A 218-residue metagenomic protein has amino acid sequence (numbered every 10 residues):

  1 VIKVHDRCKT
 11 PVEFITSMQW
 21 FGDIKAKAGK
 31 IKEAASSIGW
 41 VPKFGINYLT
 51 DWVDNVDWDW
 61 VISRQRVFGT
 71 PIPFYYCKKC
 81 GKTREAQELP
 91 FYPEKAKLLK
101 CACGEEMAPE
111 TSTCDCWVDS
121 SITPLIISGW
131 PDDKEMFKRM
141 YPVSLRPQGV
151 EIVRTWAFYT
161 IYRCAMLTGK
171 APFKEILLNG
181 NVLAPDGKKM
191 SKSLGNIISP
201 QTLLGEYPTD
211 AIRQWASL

Functional and structural regions predicted by a protein language model:
V1-K79, W156, K188, L194-L218: Residue patterns forming the tRNA-binding/recognition surfaces of aminoacyl-tRNA synthetases and related DALR
P11, T83, G104-E106: Cys/His-rich metal-chelating microdomains
V41-K43, R84-Q87, P142: Generic structural signal for alpha-helix starts
R66-F68, P73-K79, E88-L218: Alpha-helical recognition segments enriched in aromatics with Gly/Pro capping that present substrate-recognition
